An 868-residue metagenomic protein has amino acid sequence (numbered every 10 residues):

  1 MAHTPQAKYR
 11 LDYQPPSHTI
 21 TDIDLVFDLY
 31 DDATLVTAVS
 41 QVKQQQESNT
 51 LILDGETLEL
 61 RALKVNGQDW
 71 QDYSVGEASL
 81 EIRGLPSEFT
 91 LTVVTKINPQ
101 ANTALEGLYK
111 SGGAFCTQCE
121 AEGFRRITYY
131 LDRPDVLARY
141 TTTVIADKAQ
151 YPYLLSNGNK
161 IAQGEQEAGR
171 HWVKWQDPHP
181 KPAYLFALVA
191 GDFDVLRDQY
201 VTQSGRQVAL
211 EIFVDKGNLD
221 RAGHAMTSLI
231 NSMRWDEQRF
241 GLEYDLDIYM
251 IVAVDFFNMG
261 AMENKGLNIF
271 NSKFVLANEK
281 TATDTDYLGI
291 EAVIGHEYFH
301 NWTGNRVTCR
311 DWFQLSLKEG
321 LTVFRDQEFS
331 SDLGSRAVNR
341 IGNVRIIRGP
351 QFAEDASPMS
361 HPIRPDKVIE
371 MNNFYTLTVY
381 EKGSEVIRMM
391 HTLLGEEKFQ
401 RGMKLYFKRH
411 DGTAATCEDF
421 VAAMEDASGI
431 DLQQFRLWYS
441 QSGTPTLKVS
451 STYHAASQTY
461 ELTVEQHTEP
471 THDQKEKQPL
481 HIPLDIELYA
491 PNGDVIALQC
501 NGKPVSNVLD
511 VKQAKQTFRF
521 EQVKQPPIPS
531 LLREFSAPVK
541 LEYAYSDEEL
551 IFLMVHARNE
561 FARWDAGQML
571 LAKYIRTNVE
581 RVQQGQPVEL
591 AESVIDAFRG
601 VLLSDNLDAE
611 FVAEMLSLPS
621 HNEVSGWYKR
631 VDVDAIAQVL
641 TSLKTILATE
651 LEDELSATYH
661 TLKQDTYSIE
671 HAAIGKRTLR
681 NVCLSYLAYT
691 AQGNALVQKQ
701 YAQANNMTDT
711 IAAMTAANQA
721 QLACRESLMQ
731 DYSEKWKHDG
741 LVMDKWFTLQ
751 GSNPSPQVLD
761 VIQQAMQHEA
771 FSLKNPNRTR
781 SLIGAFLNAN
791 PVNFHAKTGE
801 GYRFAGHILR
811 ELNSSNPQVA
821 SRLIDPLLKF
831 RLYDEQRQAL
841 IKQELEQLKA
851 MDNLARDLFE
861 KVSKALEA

Functional and structural regions predicted by a protein language model:
M1-L35, Y109-Q118, Y130, P134 (+1 more regions): N-terminal, polar/Ser/Thr-rich
V39-L58, Y129-D132, A138-D147, E418 (+1 more regions): Surface-exposed beta-strand/loop patches in extracellular or lumenal glycoproteins
Q45-E47, L51, G55-S111, D510-P526: A surface-exposed beta-strand-loop module
N49, E59-N66, D431-Q434, T444-L531 (+2 more regions): Beta-strand-rich binding/interaction modules
V94-R197, E560-R563: Extended, low-hydrophobicity, Ser/Thr/Pro/Gly-biased non-transmembrane segments
I97-A104, E469-P470, F535-L541: Short acidic/polar inter-strand loop motif in beta-rich domains
W175, Q203-V464: Hydrophobic alpha-helical and helix-loop surface patches within well-folded domains that function as non-catalytic
G349, E521-A868: Long, ordered, helix-rich scaffold segments
